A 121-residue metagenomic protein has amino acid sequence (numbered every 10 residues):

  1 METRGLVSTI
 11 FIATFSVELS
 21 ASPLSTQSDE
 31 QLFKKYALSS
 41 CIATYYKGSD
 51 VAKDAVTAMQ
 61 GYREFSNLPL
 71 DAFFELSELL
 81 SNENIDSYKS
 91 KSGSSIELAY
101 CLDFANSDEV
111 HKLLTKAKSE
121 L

Functional and structural regions predicted by a protein language model:
M1-V7: Bacterial N-terminal signal peptides that target proteins for export
V7-T9, E30: Hydrophobic alpha-helical context, especially transmembrane and signal-peptide helices
I12-T14: Sec-dependent N-terminal signal peptides of Gram-positive bacterial secreted proteins and lipoproteins
S16-E18: N-terminal signal peptide c-region/cleavage motif recognized by signal peptidases
S20-S22, N82-E83: Short Cys/His-rich Zn2+-coordinating modules
S22-Y62: N-terminal secretory signal peptides
G48-V51, A55-L121: Compact alpha-helical subdomains of small soluble proteins
